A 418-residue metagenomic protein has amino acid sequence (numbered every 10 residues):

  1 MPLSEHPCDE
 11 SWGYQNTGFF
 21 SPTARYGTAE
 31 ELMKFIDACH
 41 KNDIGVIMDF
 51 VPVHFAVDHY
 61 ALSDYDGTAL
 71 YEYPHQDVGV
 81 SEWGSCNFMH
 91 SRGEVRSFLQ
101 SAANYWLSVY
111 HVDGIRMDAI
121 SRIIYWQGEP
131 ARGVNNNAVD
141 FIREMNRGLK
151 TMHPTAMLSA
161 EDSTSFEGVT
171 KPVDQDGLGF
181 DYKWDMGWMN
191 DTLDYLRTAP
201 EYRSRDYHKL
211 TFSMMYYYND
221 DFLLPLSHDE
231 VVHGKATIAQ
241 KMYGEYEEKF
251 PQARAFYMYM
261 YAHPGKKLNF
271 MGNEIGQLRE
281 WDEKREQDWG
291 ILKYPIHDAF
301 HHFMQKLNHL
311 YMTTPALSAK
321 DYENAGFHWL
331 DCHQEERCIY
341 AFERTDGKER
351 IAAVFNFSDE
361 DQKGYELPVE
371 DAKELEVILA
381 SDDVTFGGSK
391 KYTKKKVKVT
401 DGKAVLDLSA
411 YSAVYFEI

Functional and structural regions predicted by a protein language model:
M1-V112, R116-V134: Substrate-binding/active-site clefts of carbohydrate-active enzymes
Y14-T17, D282-I291: Active-site His/acidic residue clusters
E31, F35, V95-W106, F141 (+3 more regions): Alpha-helical packing segments of well-folded alpha/beta enzyme cores
H111-D113, G128-K284, M312-S318, Y322-L367 (+1 more regions): Conserved alpha/beta catalytic core and glycan-binding cleft of carbohydrate-active enzymes
P130-R132, Q240-E248, D288-D298, T400-V405: Active-site rim elements
L292-F300, L307-H309, E366-V397: C-terminal accessory region downstream of the catalytic core in glycan-modifying enzymes
K394-I418: C-terminal beta-strand-rich structural cap/linker in extracellular carbohydrate-active enzymes
